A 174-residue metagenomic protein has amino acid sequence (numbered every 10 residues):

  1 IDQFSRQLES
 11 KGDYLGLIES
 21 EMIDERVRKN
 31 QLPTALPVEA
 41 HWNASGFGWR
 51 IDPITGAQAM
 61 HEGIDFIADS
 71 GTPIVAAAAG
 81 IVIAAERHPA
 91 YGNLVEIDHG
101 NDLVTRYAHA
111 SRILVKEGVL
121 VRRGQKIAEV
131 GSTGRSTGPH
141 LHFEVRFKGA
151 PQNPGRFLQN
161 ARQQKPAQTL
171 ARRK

Functional and structural regions predicted by a protein language model:
I1-G46: Non-catalytic extracellular/periplasmic "stalk" and linker regions immediately N-terminal to catalytic or recognition
A35-K174: Catalytic cores of peptidoglycan-degrading enzymes
